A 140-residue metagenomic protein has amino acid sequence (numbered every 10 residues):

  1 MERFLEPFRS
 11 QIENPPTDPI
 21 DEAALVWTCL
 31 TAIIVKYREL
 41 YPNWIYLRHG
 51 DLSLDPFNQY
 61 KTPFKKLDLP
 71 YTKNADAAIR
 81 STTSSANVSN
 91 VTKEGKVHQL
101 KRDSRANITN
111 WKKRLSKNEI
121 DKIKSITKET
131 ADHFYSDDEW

Functional and structural regions predicted by a protein language model:
E2-P42, Y46, L54-N58, T62-W140: PAPS-dependent sulfotransferases, especially Golgi type II membrane carbohydrate sulfotransferases
